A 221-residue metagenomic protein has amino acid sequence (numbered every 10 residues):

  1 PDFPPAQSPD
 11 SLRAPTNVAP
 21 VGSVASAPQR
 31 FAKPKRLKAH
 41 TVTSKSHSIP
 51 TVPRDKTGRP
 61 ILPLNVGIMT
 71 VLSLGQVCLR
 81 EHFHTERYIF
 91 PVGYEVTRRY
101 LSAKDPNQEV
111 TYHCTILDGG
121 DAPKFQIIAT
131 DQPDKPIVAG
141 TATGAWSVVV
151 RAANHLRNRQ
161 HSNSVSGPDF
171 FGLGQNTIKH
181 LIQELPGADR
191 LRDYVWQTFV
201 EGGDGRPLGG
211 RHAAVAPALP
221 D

Functional and structural regions predicted by a protein language model:
P1-A39, R211-D221: Q/P-rich, low-complexity intrinsically disordered regulatory regions of fungal transcriptional regulators
P1-P5, A14, S44-H47, T51 (+8 more regions): Intrinsically disordered, low-complexity segments used for protein-protein interactions
A6, A14, V21, R59 (+9 more regions): A generic signature of intrinsically disordered, low-complexity regions enriched in glycine/proline and charged/polar
P9, V96, Y100, D118 (+4 more regions): A generic structural signal for solvent-exposed, polar alpha-helical segments
L12, L37, L62-L64, L72-L74 (+12 more regions): Generic detector of leucine side chains in alpha-helical contexts
G22-D131: Long, contiguous regulatory modules within eukaryotic nuclear regulatory proteins
D134-D221: Polybasic, proline/glycine-rich intrinsically disordered low-complexity segments
